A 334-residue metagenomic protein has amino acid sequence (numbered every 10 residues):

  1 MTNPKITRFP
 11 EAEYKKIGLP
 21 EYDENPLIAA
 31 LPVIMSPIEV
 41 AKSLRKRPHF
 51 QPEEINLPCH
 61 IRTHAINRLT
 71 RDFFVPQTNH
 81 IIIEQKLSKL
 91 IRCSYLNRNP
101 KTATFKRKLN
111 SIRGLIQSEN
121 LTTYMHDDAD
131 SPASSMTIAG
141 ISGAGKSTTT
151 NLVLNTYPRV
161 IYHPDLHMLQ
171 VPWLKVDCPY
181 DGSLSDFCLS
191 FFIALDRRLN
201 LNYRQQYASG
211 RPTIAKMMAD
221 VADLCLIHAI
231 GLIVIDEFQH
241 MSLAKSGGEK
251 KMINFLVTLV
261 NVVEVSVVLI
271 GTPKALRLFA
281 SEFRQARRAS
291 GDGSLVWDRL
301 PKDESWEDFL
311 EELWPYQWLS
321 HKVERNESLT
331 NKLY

Functional and structural regions predicted by a protein language model:
M1-S131: A short, basic N-terminal segment
E84, L96-L121, D127-S131, S183-S190 (+4 more regions): Mid-core helix/loop region of P-loop NTP-binding domains shared across ATPases and GTPases
H126-N151: Walker A/P-loop nucleotide-binding motif
A133-T137, W173, L232: Residue-level preference for the first positions of well-ordered beta-strands
K146, S183-S185, A275-A280: Switch/connector loops and helix/strand junctions flanking conserved nucleotide-binding motifs in nucleotide-processing
T156-H167, R197-N200: Post-Walker A helix-loop "phosphate-sensing" segment adjacent to the P-loop in P-loop NTPases
I161-P179: Conserved catalytic segments around the Walker B and adjacent sensor/switch elements of P-loop NTPase domains
A222-I227, G231, H240-K245, M252-K332: The catalytic "switch" region of P-loop NTPases
